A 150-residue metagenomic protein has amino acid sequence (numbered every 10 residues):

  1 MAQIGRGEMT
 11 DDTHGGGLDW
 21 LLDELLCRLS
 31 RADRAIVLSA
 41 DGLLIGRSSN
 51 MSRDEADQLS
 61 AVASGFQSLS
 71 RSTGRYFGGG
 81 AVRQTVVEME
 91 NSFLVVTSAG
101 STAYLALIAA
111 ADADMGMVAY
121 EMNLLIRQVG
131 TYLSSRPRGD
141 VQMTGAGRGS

Functional and structural regions predicted by a protein language model:
A2-R34, D41-S150: Acidic, low-complexity cytosolic segments
